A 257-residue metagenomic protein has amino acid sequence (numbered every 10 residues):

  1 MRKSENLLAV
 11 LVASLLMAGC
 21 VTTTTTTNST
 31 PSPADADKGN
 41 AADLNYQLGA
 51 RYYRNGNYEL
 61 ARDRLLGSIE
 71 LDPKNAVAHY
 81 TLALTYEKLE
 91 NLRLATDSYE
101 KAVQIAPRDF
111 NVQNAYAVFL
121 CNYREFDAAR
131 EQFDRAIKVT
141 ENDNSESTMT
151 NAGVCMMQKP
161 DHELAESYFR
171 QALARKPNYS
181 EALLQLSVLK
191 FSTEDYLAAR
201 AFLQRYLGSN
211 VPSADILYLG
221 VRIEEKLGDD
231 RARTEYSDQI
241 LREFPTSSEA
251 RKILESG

Functional and structural regions predicted by a protein language model:
S14-K38: Bacterial Sec signal peptide processing site at the extreme N-terminus
D37, L71, I105-A106, V139-E141 (+3 more regions): Structural marker of alpha-solenoid helical repeat scaffolds
A41, N75, D109, D143-S145 (+3 more regions): Residue-level recognition of tetratricopeptide repeat
Q47, T81, A115, T150-N151 (+3 more regions): Canonical tetratricopeptide repeat
R54-N55, K88-L89, N122-Y123, C155-K159 (+3 more regions): Register position in tetratricopeptide repeats
A78, V112, E146-T148, A182 (+2 more regions): TPR alpha-solenoid repeat register
